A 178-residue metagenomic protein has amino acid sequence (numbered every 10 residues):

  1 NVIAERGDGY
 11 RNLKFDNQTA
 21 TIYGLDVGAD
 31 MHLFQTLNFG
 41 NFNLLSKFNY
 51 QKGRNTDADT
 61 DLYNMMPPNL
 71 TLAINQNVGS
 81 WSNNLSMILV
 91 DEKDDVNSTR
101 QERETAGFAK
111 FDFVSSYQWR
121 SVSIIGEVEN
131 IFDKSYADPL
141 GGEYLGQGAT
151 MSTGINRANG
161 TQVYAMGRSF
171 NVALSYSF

Functional and structural regions predicted by a protein language model:
N1-G7, R11-A20, D59-Y63, E102-E104 (+4 more regions): Extracellular/periplasm-exposed beta-strand and loop segments of Gram-negative cell-envelope proteins, dominated by
E5-N97, A173-S177: Gram-negative outer-membrane beta-barrel transporters
V27, F113-S115: Short, basic/aromatic-rich helical patch in the C-terminal catalytic core of site-specific tyrosine
G53, R100, I131: Hydrophobic pocket-lining residues within nucleotide cofactor-binding pockets
D91-D95, S116-F178: C-terminal beta-signal and adjacent terminal beta-strands/loops of Gram-negative outer-membrane beta-barrel proteins
